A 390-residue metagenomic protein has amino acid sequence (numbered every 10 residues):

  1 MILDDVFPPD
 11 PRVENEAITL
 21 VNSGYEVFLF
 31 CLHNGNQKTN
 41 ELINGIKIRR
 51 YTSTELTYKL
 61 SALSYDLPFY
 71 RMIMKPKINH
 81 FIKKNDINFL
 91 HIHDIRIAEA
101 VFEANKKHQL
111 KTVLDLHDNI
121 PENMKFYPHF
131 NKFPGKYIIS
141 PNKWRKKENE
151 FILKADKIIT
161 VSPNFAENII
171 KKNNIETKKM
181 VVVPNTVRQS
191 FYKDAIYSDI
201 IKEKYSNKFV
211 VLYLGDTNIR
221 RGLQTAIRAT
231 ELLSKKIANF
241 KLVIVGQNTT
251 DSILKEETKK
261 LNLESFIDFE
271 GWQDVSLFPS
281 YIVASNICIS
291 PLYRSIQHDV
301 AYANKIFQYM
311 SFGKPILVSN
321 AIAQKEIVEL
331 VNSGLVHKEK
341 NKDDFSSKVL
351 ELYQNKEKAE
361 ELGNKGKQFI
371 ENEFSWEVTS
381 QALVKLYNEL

Functional and structural regions predicted by a protein language model:
N40-E41, Y192-S206, V210: A short helix/loop element that forms part of the nucleotide-sugar donor recognition site in Leloir-type
M72-K83, E99, E103-K107, I120-E122 (+1 more regions): Membrane-proximal helix-turn-helix segments that form the acceptor-binding/catalytic region of lipid-linked
N164, T186: Carbohydrate-associated surface elements
K204-T230, L383: Conserved donor-binding/catalytic core segment of Leloir-type glycosyltransferases
V245, S252-S280: Nucleotide-activated donor-binding/catalytic signature segment of Leloir-type glycosyltransferases, i.e., the conserved
I287-S290, Q308-S311, P315-V318: Short hydrophobic beta-strand element within catalytic cores of glycosyltransferases and related nucleotide-activated
L330-K342, E351-E357: Conserved acidic donor-binding segment of nucleotide-sugar-dependent glycosyltransferases
D344-S347, E351, K358-N372, A382-K385: A short, well-ordered alpha-helix in the C-terminal region of glycosyltransferases
